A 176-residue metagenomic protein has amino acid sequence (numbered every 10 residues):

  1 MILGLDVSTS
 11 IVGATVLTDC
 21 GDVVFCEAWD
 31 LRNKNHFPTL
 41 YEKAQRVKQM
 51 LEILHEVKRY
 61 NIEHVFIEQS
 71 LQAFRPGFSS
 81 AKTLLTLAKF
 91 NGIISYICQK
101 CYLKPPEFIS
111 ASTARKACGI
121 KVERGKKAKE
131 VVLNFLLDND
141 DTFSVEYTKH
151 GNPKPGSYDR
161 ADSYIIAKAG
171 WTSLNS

Functional and structural regions predicted by a protein language model:
M1-S176: Phosphate- and other anionic-substrate recognition elements at nucleic-acid/protein interfaces
